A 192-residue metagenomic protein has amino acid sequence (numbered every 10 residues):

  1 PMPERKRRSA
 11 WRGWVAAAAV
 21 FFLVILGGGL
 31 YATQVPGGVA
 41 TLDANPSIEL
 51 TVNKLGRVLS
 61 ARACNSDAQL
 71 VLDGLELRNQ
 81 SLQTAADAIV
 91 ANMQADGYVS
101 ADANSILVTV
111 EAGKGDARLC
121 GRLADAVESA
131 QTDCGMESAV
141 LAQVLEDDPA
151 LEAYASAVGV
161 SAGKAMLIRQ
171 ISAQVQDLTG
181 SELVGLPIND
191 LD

Functional and structural regions predicted by a protein language model:
P1-R7: Disordered, charged N-terminal biogenesis/targeting segments of membrane/secreted proteins
M2, R12-G38: Single-pass transmembrane signal-anchor helices and their membrane-water interface zones
R7-W11, A16-A19, G74-R78: A generic short-segment signal for beta-strand/edge and adjacent turn/coil regions
W11, I25-L26, L178, L183: Intrinsically disordered, low-complexity segments enriched in small/polar residues
Y31-D192: Polar, acidic low-complexity tracts enriched in Ser/Thr/Gln/Glu with frequent Gly/Pro and Thr-Pro motifs
